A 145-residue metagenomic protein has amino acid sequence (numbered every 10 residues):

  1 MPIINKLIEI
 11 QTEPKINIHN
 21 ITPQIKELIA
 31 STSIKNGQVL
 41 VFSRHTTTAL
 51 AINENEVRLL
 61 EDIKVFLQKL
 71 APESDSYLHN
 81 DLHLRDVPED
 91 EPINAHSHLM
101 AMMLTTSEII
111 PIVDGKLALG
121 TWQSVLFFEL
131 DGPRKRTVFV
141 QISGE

Functional and structural regions predicted by a protein language model:
M1-E145: Active-site histidine-anchored catalytic micro-motif
